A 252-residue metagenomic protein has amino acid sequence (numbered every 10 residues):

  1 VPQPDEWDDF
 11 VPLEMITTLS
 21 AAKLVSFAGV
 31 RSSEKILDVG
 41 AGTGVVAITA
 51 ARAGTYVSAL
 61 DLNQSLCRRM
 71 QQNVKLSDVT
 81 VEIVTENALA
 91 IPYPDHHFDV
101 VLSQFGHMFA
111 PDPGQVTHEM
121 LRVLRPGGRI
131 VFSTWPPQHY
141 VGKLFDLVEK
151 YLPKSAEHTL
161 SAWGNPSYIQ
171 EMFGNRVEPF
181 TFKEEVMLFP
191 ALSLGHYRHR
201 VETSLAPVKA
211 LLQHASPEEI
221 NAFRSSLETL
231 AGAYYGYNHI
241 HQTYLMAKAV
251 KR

Functional and structural regions predicted by a protein language model:
D5-E14: Class I SAM-dependent methyltransferase Rossmann-like catalytic core, especially the SAM/SAH-binding loop
E14-T17, A162-R252: Conserved Class I S-adenosyl-L-methionine
M15-E34: Conserved alpha-helix/loop element of class I SAM-dependent methyltransferases that forms part of the SAM/SAH-binding
K35-A90, Q115: Class I SAM-dependent methyltransferase SAM/SAH-binding core
L89-V100: A short acidic, Gly/Pro-enriched loop at the edge of an enzyme's catalytic core that lines a small-molecule cofactor
V100-P113: A short SAM/SAH-binding and catalytic strip from SAM-dependent methyltransferases
G114-R129: A short glycine-rich, Lys/Arg-flanked "PGG" loop and its adjoining helix->strand segment in the class I
R129-K154: Conserved class I S-adenosyl-L-methionine
